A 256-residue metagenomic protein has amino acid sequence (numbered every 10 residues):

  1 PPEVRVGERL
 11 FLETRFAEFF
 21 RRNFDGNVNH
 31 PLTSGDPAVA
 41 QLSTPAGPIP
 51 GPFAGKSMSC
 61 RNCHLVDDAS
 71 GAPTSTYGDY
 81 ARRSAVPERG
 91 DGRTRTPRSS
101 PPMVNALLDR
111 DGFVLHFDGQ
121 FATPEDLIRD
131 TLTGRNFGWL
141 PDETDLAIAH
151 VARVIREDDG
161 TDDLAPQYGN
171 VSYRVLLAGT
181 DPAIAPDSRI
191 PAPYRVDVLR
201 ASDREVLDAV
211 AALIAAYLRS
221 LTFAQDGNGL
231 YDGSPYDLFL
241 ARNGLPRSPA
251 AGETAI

Functional and structural regions predicted by a protein language model:
P1-I256: Periplasmic c-type cytochrome electron-transfer domains
